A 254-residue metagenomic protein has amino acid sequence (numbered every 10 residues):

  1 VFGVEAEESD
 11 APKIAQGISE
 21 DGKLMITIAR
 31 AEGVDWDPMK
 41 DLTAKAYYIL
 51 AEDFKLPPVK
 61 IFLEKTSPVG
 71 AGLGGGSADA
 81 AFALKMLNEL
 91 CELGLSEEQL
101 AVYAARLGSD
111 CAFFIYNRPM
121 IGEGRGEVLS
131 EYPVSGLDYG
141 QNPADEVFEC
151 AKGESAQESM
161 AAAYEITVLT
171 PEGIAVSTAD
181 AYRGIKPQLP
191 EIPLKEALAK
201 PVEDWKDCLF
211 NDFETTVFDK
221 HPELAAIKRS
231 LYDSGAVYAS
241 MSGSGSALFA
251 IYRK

Functional and structural regions predicted by a protein language model:
V1-P57, P68-G70, C150, E203: N-terminal beta-alpha supersecondary unit
E52-F62, M86-R106, K254: Phosphate-handling active-site elements
V59-G72, V237-A239: Short pre-catalytic strand/loop immediately N-terminal to key active-site residues, enriched for Gly-Thr
A71-E97, F113-I115: DPxDG-like acidic metal-binding loop motif
G75-G76, M241-S246: Glycine-rich beta-strand-to-loop/alpha-helix junction loops that act as flexible
Y116, I121-Y238, I251-R253: Conserved, helical-rich catalytic subdomain that frames metal- and/or nucleotide-binding sites in enzyme alpha/beta
S244, F249-K254: Short acidic, glycine/proline-enriched helix-loop-strand junctions
